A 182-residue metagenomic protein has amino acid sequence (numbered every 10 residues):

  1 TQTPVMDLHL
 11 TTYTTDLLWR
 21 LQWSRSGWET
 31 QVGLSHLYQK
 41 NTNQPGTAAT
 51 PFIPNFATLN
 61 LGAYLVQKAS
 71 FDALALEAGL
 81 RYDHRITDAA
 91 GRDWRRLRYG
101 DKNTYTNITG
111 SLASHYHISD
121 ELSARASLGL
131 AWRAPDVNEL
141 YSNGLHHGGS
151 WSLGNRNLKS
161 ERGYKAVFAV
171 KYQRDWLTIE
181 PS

Functional and structural regions predicted by a protein language model:
T1-H117, G129, E180-P181: Face-selective signature of the C-terminal outer-membrane beta-barrel domain
F52, F56-T58, G100-S123, S127-S182: Outer-membrane beta-barrel signature, preferentially recognizing the C-terminal barrel domain of Gram-negative
